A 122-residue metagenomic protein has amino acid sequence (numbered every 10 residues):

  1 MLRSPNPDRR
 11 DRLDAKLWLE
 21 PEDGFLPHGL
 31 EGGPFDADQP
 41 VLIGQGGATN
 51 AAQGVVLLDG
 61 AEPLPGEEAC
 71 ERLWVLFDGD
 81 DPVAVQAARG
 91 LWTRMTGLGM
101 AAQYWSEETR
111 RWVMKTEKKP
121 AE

Functional and structural regions predicted by a protein language model:
M1-N6: Conserved RecA-like ASCE P-loop NTPase motor core of nucleic-acid helicases/translocases
P7-R12, V83-A84: Short, charged/polar "capping" segments at the starts of alpha-helices and the immediately preceding loops
R12-A15, L19, G90, G97: Charged/polar, solvent-exposed surface patches and flexible loops
D14-Q53, L58: Helix-adjacent hinge/juxtasegments
G60-E62: Short glycine-rich anion-binding loops that position phosphate/pyrophosphate groups of nucleotides and phosphorylated
P65-C70: Short, conserved loop/helix-junction motifs that constitute active-site signature segments in enzyme catalytic cores
R72-E122: Glycine-rich, aromatic-bearing surface loops/beta-hairpins
